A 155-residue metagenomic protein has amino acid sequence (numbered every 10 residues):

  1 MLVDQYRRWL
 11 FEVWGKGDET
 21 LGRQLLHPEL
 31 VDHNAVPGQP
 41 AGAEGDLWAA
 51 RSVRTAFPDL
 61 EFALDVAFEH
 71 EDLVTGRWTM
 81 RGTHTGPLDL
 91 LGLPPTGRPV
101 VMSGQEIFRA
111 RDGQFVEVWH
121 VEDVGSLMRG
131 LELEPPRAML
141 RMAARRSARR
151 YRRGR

Functional and structural regions predicted by a protein language model:
M1-R155: C-terminal and inter-domain tail/linker signature
